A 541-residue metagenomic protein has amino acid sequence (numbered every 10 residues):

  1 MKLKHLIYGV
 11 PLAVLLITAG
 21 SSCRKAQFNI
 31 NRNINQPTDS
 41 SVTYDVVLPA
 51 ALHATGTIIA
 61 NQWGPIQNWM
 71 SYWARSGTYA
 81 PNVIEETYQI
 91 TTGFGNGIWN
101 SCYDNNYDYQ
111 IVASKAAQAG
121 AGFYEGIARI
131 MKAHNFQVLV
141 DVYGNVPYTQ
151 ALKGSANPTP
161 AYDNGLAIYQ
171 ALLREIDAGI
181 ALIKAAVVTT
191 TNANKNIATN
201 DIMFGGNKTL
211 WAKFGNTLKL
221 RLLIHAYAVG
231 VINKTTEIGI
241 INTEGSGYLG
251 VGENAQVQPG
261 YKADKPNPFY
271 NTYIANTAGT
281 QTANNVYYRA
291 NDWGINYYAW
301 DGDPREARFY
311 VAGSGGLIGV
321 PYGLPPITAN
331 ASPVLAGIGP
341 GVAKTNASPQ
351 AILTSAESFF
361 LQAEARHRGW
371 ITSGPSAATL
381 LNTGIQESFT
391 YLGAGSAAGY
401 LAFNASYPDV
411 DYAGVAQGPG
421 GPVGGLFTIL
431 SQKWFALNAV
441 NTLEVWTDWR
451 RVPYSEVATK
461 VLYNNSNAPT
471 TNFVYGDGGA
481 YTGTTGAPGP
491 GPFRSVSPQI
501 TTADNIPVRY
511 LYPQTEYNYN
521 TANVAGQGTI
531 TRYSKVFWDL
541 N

Functional and structural regions predicted by a protein language model:
K2-V10: Bacterial N-terminal signal peptides that target proteins for export
P11-I17: Hydrophobic helical h-region of N-terminal Sec-dependent signal peptides in bacterial secretory/periplasmic proteins
T18-S22: C-terminal motif of bacterial Sec signal peptides marking the signal peptidase cleavage site
C23-Y72, N100, K115-Q118, P469-F473 (+1 more regions): Membrane-proximal, proline-rich intrinsically disordered regions
S41-D45, G77-M131, N135-S396, V415-L426 (+1 more regions): Structured, solvent-exposed acidic/aromatic patches
A60-W69, G144-V146, K234-T235, T442-E444: Beta-strand acidic-aromatic groove motif in beta-rich domains, primarily in extracellular
T189-I197, N276-V286, A397-G420, N465-Q499: Surface-exposed intrinsically disordered loops and tails
L381-G478: Active-site/pore-lining binding-face segments in mid-to-C-terminal subdomains
